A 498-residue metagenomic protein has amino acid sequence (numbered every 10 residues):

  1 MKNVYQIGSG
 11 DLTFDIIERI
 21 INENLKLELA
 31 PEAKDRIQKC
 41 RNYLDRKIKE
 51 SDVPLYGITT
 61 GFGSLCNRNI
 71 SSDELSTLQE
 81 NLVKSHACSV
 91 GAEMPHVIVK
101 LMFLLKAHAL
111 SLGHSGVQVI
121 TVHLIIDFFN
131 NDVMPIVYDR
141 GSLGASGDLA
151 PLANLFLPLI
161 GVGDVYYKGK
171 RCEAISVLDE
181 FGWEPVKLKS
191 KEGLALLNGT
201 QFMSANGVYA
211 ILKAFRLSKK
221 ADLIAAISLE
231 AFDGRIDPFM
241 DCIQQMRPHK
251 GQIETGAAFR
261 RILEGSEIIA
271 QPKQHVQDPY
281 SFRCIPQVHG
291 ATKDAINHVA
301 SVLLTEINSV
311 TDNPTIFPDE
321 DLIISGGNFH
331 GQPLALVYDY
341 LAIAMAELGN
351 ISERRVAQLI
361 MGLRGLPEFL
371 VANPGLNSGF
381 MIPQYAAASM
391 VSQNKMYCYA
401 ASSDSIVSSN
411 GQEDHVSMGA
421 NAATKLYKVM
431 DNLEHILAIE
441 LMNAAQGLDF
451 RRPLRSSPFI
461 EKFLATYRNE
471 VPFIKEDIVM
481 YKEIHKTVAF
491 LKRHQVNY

Functional and structural regions predicted by a protein language model:
K2-D52, L82-P135, L229, Q244: Glycine-rich, flexible loop motifs
K2-L25, L29-R36, C40-Y43, I48 (+1 more regions): C-terminal auxiliary extensions adjacent to catalytic cores
E50-P54, D132-Y138, L152, E173 (+2 more regions): Hydrophobic alpha-helical context, especially transmembrane and signal-peptide helices
S51-V53, R68, T255-G256: Polyanion/phosphate-binding surface patch
Y56-I70, E74-L78, S85-L110, Y138-I160 (+2 more regions): FAD-binding core of FAD-dependent oxidoreductases, characterized by glycine-rich FAD pyrophosphate-binding loops
E74-T77, T121, A214-R216: Short, low-complexity, polar/charged sequence segments that are solvent-exposed and flexible
E93, L104, L112-M134, L143-L149 (+2 more regions): Well-ordered mid-protein domain cores that form the structural environment of catalytic cofactors
V137-S142, D319-I323: Cysteine-centered functional microenvironments
